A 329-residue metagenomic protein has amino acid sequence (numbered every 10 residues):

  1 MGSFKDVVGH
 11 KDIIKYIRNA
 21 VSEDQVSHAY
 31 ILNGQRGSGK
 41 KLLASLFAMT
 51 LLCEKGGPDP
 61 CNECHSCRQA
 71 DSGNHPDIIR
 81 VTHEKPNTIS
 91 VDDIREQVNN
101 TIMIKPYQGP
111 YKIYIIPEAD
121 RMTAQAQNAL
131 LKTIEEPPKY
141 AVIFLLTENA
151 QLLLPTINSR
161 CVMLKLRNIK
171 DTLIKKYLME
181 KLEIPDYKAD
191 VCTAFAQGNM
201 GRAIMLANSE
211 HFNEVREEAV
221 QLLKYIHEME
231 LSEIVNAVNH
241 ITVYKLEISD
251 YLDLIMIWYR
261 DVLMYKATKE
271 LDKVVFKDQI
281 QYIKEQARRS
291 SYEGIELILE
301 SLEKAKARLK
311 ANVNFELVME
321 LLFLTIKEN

Functional and structural regions predicted by a protein language model:
M1-M49, Q69, K139-Y140, N149-L254 (+2 more regions): Charged, glycine-rich active-site and insertion segments that engage polyanionic ligands
G2-Q125: Clamp-loader machinery-focused feature within the broader ASCE/P-loop NTPase space
G2-S3, E118-T133, V191-T193, W258-Y259: Solvent-exposed, charged interface segments at domain starts and junctions
L32, I116, L130-L131, T147: Hydrophobic residues in beta-strands of the RecA-like P-loop NTPase core, especially within AAA+ ATPase
N128-L145: Conserved catalytic/switch belt of AAA+ P-loop NTPases
